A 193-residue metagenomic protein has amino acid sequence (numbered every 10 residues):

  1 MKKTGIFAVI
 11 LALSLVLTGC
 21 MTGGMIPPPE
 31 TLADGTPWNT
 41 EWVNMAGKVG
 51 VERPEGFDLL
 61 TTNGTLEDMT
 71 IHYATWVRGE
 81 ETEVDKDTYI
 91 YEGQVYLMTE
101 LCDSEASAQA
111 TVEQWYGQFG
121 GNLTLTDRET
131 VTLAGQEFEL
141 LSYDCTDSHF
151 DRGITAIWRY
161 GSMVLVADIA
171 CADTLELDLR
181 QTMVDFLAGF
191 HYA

Functional and structural regions predicted by a protein language model:
M1-V9: Positively charged n-region of N-terminal signal peptides that target proteins for export
V16-G19: C-terminal motif of bacterial Sec signal peptides marking the signal peptidase cleavage site
M21-G23: Bacterial signal peptide processing site
G35-E41, E67-T75, L133-S142: Short, hydrophobic/aromatic-rich segments at coil-to-beta transitions
K48-D103: Secretory pathway targeting signatures of secreted, lumenal, and periplasmic proteins
F57, V166-A193: Surface-exposed amphipathic alpha-helical segments
G93-L123, F186: Long, charged/polar, surface-exposed segments that mediate recognition or autoinhibition
E113-A156: Signature of long, low-cysteine stretches enriched in small and polar/charged residues
